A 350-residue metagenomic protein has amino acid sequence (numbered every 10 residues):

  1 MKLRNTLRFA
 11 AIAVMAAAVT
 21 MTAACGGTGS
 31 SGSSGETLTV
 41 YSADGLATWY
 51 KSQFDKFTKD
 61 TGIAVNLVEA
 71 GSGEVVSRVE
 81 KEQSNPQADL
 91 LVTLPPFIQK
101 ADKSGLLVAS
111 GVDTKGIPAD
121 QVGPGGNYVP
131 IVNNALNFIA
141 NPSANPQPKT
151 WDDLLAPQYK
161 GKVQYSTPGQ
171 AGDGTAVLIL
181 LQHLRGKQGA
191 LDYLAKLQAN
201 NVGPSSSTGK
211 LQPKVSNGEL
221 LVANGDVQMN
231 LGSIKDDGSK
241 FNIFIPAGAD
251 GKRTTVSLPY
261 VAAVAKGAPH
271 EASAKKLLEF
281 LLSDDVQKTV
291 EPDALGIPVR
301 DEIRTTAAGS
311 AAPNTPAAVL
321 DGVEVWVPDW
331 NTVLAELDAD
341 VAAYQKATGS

Functional and structural regions predicted by a protein language model:
M21-A24: C-terminal motif of bacterial Sec signal peptides marking the signal peptidase cleavage site
G26-G29: Bacterial signal peptide processing site
G32-Q53, V68: Extracytoplasmic "Venus flytrap"
S42-Y50, G73-E74, E80, P86-L220 (+1 more regions): Extracytoplasmic ligand-binding site segments that recognize negatively charged/polar headgroups
P95-D102, S216, L221-N242: A ligand-binding cleft/hinge motif common to bilobed small-molecule-binding domains
N137-A144, I179, S257-E271, T289-V290: A bilobed periplasmic-binding-protein/Venus flytrap-type ligand-binding module shared by bacterial periplasmic
A265-E324: Mature extracytoplasmic/periplasmic domains
D321-S350: Conserved C-terminal helix/tail region of periplasmic/extracytoplasmic solute-binding proteins
